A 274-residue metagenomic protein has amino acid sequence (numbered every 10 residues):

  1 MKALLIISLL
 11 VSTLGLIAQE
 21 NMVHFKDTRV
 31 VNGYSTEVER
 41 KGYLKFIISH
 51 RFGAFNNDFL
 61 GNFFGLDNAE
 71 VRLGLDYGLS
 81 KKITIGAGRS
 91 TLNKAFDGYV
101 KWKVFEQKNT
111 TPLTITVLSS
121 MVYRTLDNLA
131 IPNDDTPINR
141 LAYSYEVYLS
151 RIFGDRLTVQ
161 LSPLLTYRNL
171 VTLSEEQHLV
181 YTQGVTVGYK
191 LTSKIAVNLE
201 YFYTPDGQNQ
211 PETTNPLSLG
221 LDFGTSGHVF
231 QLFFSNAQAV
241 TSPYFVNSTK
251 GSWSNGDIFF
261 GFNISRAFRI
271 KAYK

Functional and structural regions predicted by a protein language model:
M1-N21: Bacterial Sec-dependent N-terminal signal peptides
Q19-D134, R140-Y145, S150-L161, T166-N169 (+2 more regions): Transmembrane beta-barrel domains of Gram-negative outer membranes and organellar outer membranes
L161-P205: A mid-sequence, solvent-exposed acidic-amphipathic segment
E212-T213: Positively charged, low-complexity, intrinsically disordered RNA-binding extensions
